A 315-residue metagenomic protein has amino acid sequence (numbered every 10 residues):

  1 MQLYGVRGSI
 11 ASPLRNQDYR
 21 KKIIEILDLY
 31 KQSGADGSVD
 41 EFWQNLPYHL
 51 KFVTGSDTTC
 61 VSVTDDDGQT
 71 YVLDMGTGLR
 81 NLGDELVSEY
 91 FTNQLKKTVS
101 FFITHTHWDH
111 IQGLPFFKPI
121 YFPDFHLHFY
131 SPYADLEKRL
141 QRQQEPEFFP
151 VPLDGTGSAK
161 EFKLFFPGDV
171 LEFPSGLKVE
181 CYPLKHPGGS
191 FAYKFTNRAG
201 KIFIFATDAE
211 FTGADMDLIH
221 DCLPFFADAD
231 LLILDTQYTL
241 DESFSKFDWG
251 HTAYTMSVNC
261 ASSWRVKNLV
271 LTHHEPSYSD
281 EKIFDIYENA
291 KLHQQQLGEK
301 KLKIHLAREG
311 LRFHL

Functional and structural regions predicted by a protein language model:
M1-I204, A214, L223, D280-L315: Binuclear metal-dependent hydrolase catalytic cores
I202, E210-R308: Cap/insert and terminal regions of metallo-dependent hydrolase folds
T207: Conserved SAM/AdoMet-binding glycine-rich loop
